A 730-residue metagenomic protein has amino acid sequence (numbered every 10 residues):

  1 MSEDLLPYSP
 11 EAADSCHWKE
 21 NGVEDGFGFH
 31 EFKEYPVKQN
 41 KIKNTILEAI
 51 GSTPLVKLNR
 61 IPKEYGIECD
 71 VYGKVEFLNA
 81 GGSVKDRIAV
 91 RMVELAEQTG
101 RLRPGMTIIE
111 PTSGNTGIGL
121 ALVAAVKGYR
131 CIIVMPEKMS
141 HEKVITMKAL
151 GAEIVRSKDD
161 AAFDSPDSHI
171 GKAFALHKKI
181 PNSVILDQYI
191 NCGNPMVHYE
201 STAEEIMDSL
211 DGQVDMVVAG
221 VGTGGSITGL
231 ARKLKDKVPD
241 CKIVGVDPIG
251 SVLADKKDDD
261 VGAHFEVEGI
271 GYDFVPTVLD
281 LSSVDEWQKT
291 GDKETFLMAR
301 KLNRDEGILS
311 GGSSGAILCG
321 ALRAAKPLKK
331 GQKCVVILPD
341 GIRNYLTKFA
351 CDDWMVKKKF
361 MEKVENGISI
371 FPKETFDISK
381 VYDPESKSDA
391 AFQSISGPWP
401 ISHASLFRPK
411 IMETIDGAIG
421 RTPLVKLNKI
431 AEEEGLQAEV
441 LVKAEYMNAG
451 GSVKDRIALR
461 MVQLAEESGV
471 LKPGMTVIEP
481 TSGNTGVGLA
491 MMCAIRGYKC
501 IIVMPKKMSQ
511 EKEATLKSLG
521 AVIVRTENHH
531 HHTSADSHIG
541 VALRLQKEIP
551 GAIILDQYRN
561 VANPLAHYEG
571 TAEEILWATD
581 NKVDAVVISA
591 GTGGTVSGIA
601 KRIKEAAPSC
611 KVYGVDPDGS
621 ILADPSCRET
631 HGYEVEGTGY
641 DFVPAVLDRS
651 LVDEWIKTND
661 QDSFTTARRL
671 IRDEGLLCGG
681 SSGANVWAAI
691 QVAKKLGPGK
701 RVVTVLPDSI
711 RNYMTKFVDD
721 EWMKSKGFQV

Functional and structural regions predicted by a protein language model:
M1-V730: PLP-dependent amino-acid enzyme catalytic core
